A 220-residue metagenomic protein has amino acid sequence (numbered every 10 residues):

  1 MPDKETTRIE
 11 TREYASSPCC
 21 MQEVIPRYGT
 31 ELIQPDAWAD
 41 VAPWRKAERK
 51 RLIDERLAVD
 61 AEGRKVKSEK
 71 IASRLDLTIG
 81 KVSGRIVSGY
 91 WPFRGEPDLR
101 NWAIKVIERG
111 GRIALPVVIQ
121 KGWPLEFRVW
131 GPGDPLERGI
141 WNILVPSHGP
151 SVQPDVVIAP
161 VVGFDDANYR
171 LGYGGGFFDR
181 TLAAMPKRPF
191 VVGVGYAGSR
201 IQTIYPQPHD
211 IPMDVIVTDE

Functional and structural regions predicted by a protein language model:
P2-V152: N-terminal active-site beta-alpha-beta segment that forms phosphate/nucleotide-binding and substrate-recognition loops
K4-E5, I9-Y14, P35, W123-E220: Conserved phosphate- and dinucleotide-binding cores of soluble alpha/beta proteins, encompassing both enzyme active
